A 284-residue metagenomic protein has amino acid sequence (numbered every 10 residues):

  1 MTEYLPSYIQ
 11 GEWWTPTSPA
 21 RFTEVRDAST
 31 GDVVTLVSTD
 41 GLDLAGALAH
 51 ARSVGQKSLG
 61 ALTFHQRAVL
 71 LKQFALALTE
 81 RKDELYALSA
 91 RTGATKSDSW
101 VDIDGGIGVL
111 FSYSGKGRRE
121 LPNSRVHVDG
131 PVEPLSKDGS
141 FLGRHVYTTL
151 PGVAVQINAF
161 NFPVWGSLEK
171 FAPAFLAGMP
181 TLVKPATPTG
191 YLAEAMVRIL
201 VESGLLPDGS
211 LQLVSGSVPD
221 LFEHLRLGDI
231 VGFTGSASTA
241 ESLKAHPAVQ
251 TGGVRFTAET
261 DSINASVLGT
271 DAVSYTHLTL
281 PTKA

Functional and structural regions predicted by a protein language model:
M1-S136: N-terminal Rossmann-like NAD(P)+-binding subdomain of aldehyde/semialdehyde dehydrogenases
E12, S29, A186, D261 (+1 more regions): Anionic group-transfer/hydrolysis microenvironments
G31, R67, A174-F175, T276: Hydrophobic alpha-helical segments that mediate membrane insertion or helix-helix packing
Q66, A195, T282: Ca2+-coordinating acidic residues in Ca2+-binding motifs
T95, L206-D208, P281: Generic structural signal for alpha-helix starts
L121-Y275: Rossmann-like NAD(P) dinucleotide-binding subdomain of oxidoreductase/dehydrogenase enzymes
T276-A284: Conserved small/polar residues in nucleotide/adenosyl-binding loops
